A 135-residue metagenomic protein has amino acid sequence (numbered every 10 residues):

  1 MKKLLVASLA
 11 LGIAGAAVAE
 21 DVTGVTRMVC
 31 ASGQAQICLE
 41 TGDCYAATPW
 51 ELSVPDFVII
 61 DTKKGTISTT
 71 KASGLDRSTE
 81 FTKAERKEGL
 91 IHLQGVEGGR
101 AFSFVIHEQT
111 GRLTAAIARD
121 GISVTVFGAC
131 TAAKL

Functional and structural regions predicted by a protein language model:
M1-L4: Positively charged n-region of N-terminal signal peptides that target proteins for export
V6-G12: Bacterial N-terminal signal peptides
A14-A17: N-terminal signal peptide c-region/cleavage motif recognized by signal peptidases
G24-V25, V29-K64: Short, solvent-exposed loop/hinge segments that bridge or flank secondary-structure elements
T48, R119-L135: Edge beta-strand at a domain terminus
T62-R100: Contiguous, well-ordered beta-strand patches that form the walls/edges of small beta-barrel/beta-sandwich domains
F104-I106, T114-T125: Short, exposed beta-strand-loop hairpins at the edges of beta-sheets in extracellular/periplasmic proteins
